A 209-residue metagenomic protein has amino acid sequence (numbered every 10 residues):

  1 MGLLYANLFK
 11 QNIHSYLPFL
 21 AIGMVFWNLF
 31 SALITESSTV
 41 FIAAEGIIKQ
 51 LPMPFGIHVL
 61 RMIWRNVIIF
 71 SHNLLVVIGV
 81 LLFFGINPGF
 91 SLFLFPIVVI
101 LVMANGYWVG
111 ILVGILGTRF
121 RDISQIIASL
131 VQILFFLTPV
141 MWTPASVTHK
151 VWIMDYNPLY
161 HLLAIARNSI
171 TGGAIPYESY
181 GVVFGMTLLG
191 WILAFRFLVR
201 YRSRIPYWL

Functional and structural regions predicted by a protein language model:
M1-A6, H14-F83, S129: Hydrophobic alpha-helical transmembrane segments of multi-pass membrane transport proteins
G2-Q11, F55, R61-Q125, P176-L198: Alpha-helical transmembrane segments and their short interhelical loops
L17-F30, F93-W108, I133-F136: Small-residue-enriched core segments of transmembrane alpha-helices in multipass membrane transport and channel
T35-A43, I111-R119, A145-H149, S203: A cytosolic-side transmembrane-helix exit/cap motif
P52-G56, P88, W108, M154 (+1 more regions): Juxtamembrane loop-helix boundary motifs flanking transmembrane segments in multi-pass membrane proteins
F120-V140: Pore- or pathway-lining transmembrane helices of multi-pass membrane proteins that form conduits for solutes/ions
I133, T138-G181: Short hydrophobic, aromatic-rich alpha-helical segments embedded in or entering the lipid bilayer of multi-pass
V199-L209: Short cytosolic juxtamembrane segments of multi-pass membrane proteins
